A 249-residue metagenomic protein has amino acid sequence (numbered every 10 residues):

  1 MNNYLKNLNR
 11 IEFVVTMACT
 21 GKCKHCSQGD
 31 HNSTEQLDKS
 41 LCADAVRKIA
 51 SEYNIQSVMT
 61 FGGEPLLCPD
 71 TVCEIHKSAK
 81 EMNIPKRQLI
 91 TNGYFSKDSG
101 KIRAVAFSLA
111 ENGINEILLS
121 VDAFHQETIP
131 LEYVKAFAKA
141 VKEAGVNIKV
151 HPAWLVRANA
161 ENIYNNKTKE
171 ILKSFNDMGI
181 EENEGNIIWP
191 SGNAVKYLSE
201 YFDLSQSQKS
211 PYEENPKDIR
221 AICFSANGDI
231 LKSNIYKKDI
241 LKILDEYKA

Functional and structural regions predicted by a protein language model:
N2-K39, Y53, N234: Canonical Radical SAM [4Fe-4S] cluster-binding loop centered on the CxxxCxxC motif and its immediate flanking residues
K6-N7, C19, N54, N83 (+2 more regions): Residue-level preference for short coil/turn positions at secondary-structure junctions
V14, S120, C223: Conserved beta-strand segments that form the floor/walls of ligand-binding pockets within enzyme and binding domains
C23, P69, T128, K232-N234: Activation segment
Q36, S40-T60, C68-L172: Radical SAM/AdoMet-radical enzyme domain recognition
E64: Substrate/cofactor-recognition hotspot
K167-N186: Low-complexity, serine/threonine/proline-enriched polar segments
N183-A249: Accessory C-terminal segments flanking Radical SAM cores
